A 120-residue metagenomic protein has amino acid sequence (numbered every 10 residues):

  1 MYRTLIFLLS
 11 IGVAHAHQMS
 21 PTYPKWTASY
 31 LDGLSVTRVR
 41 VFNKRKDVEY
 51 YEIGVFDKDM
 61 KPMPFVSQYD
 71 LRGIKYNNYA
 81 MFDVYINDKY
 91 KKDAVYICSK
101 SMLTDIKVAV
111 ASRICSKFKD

Functional and structural regions predicted by a protein language model:
Y2-V13: Sec-dependent N-terminal signal peptides
H15-K25: Cleaved targeting-peptide boundary
T22, L31-R38, K92-Y96: Short, solvent-exposed loop/turn segments enriched in Ser/Thr/Gly
T37, Y51, A80-V84, V95-I97: Hydrophobic residues positioned within well-ordered beta-strands of beta-sheet architectures
R40-V41, V55, I86: Hydrophobic beta-strand positions in extracellular immunoglobulin-like domains
K44-P62, K100-S101: Short acidic, flexible loop segments centered on an aromatic residue
P62-K91: Intrinsically disordered, low-complexity Pro/Gly/Ser/Thr-rich segments with frequent PxxP/GP/PP motifs and embedded
D88-D120: Terminal connector regions
